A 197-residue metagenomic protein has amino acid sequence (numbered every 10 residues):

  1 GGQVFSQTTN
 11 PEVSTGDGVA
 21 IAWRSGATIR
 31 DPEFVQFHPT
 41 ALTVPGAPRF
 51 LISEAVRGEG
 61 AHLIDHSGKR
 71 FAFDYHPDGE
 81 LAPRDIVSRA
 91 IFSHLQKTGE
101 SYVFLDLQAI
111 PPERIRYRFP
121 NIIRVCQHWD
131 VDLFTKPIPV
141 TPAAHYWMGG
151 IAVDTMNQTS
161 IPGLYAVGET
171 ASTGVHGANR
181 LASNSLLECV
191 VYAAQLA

Functional and structural regions predicted by a protein language model:
G1, F5, A41-V44: Conserved redox-cofactor binding core of oxidoreductases
G1-Q3, R57, K69-R70, H76-D78 (+5 more regions): Short, glycine-/Ser/Thr-/acidic-enriched flexible segments
V4-S25, I161, T173-A197: A conserved FAD-binding loop/helix module that cradles the flavin
T9-N10, F34-F37, T170: Short, ordered loop/turn segments at secondary-structure junctions
I21, A27-I138, V190: An anion/pyrophosphate-binding glycine-rich loop and adjacent beta-alpha core in soluble alpha-beta enzymes
V44-R49, M148-A152, R180-L181: Short glycine/threonine-rich loop-to-helix capping motif typified by GTGT followed within a few residues by an Asp-Pro
R118-A171: A glycine-rich dinucleotide-binding beta-alpha-beta segment and adjacent secondary-structure elements that constitute
